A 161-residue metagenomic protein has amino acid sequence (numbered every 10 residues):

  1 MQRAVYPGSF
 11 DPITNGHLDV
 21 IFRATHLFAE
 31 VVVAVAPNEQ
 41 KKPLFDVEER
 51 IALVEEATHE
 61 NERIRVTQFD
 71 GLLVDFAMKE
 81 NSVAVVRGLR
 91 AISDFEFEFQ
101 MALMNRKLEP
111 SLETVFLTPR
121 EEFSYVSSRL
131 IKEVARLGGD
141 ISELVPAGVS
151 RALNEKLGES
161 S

Functional and structural regions predicted by a protein language model:
M1-S161: Nucleotidyltransferase catalytic core that binds NTPs
